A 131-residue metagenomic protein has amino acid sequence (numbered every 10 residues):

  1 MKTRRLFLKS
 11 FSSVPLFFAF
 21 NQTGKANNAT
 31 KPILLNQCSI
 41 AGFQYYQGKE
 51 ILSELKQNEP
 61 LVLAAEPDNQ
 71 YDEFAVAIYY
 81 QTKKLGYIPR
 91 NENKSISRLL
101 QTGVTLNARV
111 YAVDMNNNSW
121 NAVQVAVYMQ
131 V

Functional and structural regions predicted by a protein language model:
M1-V131: Conserved active-site motif detector
